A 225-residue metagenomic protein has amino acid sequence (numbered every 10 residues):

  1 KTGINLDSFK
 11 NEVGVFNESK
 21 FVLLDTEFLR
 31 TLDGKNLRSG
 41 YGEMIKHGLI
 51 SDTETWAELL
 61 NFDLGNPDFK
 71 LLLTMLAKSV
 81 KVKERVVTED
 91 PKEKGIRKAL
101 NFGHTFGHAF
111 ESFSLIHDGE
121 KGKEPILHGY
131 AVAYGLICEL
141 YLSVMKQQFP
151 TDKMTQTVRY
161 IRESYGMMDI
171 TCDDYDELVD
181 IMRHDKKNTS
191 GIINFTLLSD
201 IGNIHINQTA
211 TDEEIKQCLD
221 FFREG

Functional and structural regions predicted by a protein language model:
K1-L60: A glycine/threonine-rich phosphate-anchoring loop and its flanking beta-alpha core in nucleotide/phosphate-binding
N11, E18, I96-R97, G122 (+1 more regions): A generic hydrophobic-helix recognition signal that picks specific residues within alpha-helical hydrophobic
L29-T31, D52, G107-A109, N203-I204: Short, acidic Gly/Pro/Ser/Thr-rich loop/turn segments
G42-M44, Q148-G225: C-terminal charged capping/lid subdomain of soluble metabolic enzymes
E58-D176: Active-site segments that bind and position negatively charged phosphate/pyrophosphate groups
